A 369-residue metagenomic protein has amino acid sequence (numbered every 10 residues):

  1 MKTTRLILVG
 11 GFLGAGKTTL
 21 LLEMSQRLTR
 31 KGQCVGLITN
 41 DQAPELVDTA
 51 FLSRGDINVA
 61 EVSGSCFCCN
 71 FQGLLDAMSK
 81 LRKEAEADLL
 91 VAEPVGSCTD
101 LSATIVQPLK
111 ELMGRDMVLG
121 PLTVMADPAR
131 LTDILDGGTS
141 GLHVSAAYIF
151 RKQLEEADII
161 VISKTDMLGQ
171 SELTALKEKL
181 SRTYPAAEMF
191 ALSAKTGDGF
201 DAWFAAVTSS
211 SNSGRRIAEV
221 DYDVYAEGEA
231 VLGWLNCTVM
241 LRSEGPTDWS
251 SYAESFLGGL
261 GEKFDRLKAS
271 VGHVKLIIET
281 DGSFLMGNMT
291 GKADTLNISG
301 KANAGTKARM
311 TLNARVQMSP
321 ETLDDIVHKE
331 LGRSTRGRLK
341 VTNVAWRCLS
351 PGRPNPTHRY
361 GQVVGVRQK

Functional and structural regions predicted by a protein language model:
K2-G10, A15-F150: Nucleotide-state-sensitive switch-loop elements of NTP-binding domains
K2-G10, G14-T19, S209-K369: P-loop NTP-binding site
Q33, K83-E86, K110, G114 (+6 more regions): Non-catalytic alpha-helical coupling and interface elements of nucleotide-dependent molecular machines and regulators
L37, M189-A191, N343: A structural preference for short, hydrophobic beta-strand core positions in alpha/beta folds
T49-S53, T174-L180, D325-R333: Short, aromatic/basic amphipathic alpha-helical patches
C66-C69, K195-F200, C348-R353: A short acidic, often aromatic-flanked loop/helix-cap motif at beta-alpha or helix-coil junctions that lines enzyme
L101-I105, E172-L173, L323: Residues at alpha-helix caps and immediate loop-helix transition turns in enzyme cores, especially N- and C-cap
A147-E229: Canonical P-loop GTPase G-domain recognition
